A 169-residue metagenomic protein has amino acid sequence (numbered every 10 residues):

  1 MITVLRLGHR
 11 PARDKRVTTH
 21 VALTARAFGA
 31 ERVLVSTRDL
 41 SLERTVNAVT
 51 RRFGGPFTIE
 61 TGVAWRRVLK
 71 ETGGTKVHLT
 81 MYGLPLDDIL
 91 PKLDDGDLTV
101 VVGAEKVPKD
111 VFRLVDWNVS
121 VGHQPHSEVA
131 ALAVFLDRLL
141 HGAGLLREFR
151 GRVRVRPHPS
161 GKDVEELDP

Functional and structural regions predicted by a protein language model:
M1-P11: Mobile, glycine- and charge-enriched loop segments and immediately flanking short secondary-structure elements within
D14-G29: Histidine-anchored nucleotide/phosphate-binding helix
G29, F53, T72, L114-V115: Short, structured coil segments at secondary-structure junctions
E31-R38: Short internal beta-strands
V33, K76, N118-S120: Short, well-ordered beta-strand core segments
E43-K109, G144: S-adenosyl-L-methionine/SAH cofactor-binding core of RNA-modifying enzymes
V111-K162: Structured adenosyl-cofactor binding patch, chiefly the S-adenosyl-L-methionine
D168-P169: A conserved mid-domain beta-alpha-beta active-site/ligand-binding segment of alpha/beta enzyme cores
